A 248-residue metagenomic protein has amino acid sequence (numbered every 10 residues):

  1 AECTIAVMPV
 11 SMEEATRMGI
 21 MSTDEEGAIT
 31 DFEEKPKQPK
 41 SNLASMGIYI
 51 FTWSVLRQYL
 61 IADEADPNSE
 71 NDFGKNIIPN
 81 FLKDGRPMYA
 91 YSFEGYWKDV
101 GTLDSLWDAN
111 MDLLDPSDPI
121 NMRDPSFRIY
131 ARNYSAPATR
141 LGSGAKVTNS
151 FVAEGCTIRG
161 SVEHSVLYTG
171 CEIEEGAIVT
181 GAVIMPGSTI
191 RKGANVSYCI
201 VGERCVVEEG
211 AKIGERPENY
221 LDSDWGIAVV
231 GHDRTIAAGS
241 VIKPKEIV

Functional and structural regions predicted by a protein language model:
A1-S54, Q58: Conserved core of the sugar-phosphate nucleotidyltransferase
S54-V55, A62-V248: Left-handed beta-helix
